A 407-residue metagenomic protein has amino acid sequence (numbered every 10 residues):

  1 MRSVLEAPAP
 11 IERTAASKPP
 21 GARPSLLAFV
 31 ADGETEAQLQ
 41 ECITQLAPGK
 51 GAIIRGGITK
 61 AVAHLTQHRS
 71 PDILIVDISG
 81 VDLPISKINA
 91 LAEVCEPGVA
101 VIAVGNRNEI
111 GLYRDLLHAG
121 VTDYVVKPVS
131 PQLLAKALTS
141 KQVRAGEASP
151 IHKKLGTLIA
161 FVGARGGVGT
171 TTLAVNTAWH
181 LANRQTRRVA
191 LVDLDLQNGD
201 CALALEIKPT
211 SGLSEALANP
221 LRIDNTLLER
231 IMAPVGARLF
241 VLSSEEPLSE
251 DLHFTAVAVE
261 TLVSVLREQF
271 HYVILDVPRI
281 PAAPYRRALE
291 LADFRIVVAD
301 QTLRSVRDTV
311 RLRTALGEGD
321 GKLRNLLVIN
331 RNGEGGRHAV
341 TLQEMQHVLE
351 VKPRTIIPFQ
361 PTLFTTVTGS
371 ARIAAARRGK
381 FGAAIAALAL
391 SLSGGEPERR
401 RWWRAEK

Functional and structural regions predicted by a protein language model:
S3-L5, D77-S79, G317-K407: C-terminal lobe/tail of nucleotide-utilizing enzymes
P19-I43, V76: Conserved acidic segment of CheY-like receiver
E36, I58-V62, S70-A92: Conserved phosphotransfer microenvironments
V129-A137: C-terminal output helix
L155-L203: Walker A/P-loop phosphate-binding motif and the immediately C-terminal alpha-helix
R184-V241: Phosphate-binding loop that captures ATP/GTP phosphates
H253, V257-I356: Conserved catalytic-core segment of NTP-binding enzymes
